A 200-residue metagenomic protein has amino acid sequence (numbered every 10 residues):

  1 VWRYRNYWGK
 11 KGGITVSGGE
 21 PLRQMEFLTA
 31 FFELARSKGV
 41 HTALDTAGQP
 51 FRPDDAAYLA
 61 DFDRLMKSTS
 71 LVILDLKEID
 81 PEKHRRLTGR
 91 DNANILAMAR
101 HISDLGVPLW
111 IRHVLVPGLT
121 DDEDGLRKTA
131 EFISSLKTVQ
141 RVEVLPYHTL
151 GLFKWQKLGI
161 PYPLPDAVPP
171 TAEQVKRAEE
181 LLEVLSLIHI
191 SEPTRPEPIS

Functional and structural regions predicted by a protein language model:
W2-L145, L150: Conserved AdoMet/S-adenosylmethionine-binding subsite of the radical SAM
Q24, T149, V168, P196-I199: A generic alpha-helix propensity feature with a strong bias for hydrophobic helices
D124, E131-S134, L145, K176-L187 (+1 more regions): C-terminal accessory regions of radical SAM enzymes
E131-S134, Q140, Q156-L181: A structural motif corresponding to the C-terminal lobe/cap of the Radical SAM core domain
I188-S200: Single conserved hydrophobic/aromatic residue that forms the stacking wall/gate of nucleotide- or nucleobase-binding
